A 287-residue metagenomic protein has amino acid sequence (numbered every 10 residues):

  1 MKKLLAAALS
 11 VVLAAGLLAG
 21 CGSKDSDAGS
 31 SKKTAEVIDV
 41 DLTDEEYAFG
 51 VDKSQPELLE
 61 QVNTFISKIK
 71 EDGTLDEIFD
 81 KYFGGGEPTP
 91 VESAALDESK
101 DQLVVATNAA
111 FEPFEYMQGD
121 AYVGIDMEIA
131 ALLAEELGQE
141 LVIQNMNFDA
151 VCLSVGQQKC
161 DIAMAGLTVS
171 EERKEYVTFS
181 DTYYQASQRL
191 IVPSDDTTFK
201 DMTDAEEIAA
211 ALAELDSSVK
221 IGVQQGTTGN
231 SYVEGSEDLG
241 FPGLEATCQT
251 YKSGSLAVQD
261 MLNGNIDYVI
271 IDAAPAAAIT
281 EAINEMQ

Functional and structural regions predicted by a protein language model:
G16-G20: C-terminal motif of bacterial Sec signal peptides marking the signal peptidase cleavage site
G22, D41-E87, M127-E136, P193-A209 (+4 more regions): Extended ligand-binding regions for polar small-molecule ligands
D27-T43, D149-L153, G166-Y176, Y232-G235 (+1 more regions): A ligand-binding cleft/hinge motif common to bilobed small-molecule-binding domains
S30, Y47, E57-G85, E92 (+2 more regions): Extracytoplasmic small-molecule ligand-binding "clamshell" domains of the periplasmic binding protein/Venus flytrap
K32-L59, E98, A109, Y184-V192 (+2 more regions): Periplasmic-binding protein-like
K33-T43, A131, E135, E140-A210: Acidic, polar ligand-binding/catalytic clefts
Y116-M117, A130-Q139, A209-V219, Q224-K252 (+1 more regions): Ligand-binding cleft/hinge of the Venus flytrap
G138-E140, G156-A165, V219, S253 (+1 more regions): Alpha-to-beta junction loops
